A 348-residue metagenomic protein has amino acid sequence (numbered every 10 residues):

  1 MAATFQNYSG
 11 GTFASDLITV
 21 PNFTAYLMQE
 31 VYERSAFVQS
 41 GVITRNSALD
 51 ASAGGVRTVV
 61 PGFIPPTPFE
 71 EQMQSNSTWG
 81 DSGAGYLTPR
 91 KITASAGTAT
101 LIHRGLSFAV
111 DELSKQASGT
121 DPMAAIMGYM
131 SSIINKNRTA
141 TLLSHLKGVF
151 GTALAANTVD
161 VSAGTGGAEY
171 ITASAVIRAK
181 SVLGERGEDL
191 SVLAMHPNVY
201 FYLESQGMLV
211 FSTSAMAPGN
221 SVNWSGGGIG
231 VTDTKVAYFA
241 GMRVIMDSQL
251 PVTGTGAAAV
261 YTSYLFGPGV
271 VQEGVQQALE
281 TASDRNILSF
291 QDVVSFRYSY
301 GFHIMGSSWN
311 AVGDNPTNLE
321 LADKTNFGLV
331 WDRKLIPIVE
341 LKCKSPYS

Functional and structural regions predicted by a protein language model:
A2-S40, G166-I171, S205-S348: Sequence/fold signature of self-assembling virion shell proteins
T24, R104, V199: A generic "binding-loop/recognition-motif" signal
E33-R104: Assembly/oligomerization interface modules of large self-assembling protein complexes
G55, G187-D189, Y238-A240: Short, well-ordered loop/turn elements at secondary-structure boundaries
V60-P61, K91-L154, R186-A194, L279 (+1 more regions): Long, contiguous amphipathic alpha-helices that act as assembly "spine/axial" helices in icosahedral shell and virion
T67-Q72, Y202, G254, I304: Short, solvent-exposed loop/turn elements at domain surfaces
V110-E185, T325-S348: Alpha-helical scaffold segments that mediate packing/assembly in large oligomeric complexes
G151-I229: Extended, solvent-exposed, turn-rich assembly/linker loops in the middle of proteins
